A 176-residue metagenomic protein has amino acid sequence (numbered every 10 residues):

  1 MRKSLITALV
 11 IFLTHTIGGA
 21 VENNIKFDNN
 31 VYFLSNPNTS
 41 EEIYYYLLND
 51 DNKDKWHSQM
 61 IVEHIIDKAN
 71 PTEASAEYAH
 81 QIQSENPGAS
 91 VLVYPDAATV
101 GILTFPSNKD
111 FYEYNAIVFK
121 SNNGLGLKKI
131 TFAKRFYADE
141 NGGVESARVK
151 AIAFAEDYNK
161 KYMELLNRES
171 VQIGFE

Functional and structural regions predicted by a protein language model:
S4-H15: Sec-dependent N-terminal signal peptides
G18-E22: Boundary at the C-terminal end of the N-terminal hydrophobic targeting segment
N24-N38, Q83-P95: Short secondary-structure junctions
N30-K68: Secretory pathway targeting signatures of secreted, lumenal, and periplasmic proteins
E41, Y45-D50, A97-S107: Ser/Thr-rich, low-complexity intrinsically disordered terminal regions
I61-L103: Mid-chain, structured segments of secreted extracytoplasmic proteins
F105-E176: Short, well-structured beta-strand
